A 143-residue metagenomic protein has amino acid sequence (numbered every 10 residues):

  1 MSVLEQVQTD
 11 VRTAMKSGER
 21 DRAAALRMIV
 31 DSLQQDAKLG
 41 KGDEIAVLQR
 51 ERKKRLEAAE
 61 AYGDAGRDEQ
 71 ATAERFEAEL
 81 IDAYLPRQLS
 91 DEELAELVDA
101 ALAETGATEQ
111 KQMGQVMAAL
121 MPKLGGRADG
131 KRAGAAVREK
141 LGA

Functional and structural regions predicted by a protein language model:
M1-A143: Charged, compositionally biased, marginally structured helical/coil segments
